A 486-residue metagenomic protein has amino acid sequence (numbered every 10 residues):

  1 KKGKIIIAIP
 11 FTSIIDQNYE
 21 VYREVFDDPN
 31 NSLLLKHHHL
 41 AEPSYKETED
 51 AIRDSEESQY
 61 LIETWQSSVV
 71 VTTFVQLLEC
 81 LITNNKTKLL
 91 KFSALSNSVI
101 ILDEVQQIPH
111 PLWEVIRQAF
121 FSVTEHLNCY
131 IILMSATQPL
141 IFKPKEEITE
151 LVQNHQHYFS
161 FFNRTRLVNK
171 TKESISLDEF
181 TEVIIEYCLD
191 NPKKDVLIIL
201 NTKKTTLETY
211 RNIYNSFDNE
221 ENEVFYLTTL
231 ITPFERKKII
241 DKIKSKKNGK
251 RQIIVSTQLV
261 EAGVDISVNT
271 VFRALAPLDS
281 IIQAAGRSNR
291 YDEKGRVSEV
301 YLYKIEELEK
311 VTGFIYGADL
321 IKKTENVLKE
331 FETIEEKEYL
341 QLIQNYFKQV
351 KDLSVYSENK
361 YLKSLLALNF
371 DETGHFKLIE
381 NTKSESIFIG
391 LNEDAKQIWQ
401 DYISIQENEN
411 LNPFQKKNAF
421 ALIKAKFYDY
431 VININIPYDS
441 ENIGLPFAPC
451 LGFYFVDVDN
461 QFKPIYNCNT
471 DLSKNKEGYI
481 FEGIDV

Functional and structural regions predicted by a protein language model:
K2-F26, H38-A41, K203: Conserved Walker A/P-loop ATP-binding site and its immediately adjacent core in helicase/helicase-like ATPase domains
K4, Q66-V69, S96-V99, H126-I132 (+2 more regions): Loop/turn-to-beta-strand initiation segments
D28-I82: Inter-Walker segment of RecA-like/P-loop motor cores
L35-D50, N201-K204, V224-I240, V255-E261: Conserved helicase motor
V75-L77, K88-S122: SF2 helicase catalytic motif II
C80, I253-V268, Q283-Y291: SF2 helicase motor core recognition
T124, E182-L189, K193, L197-I199 (+6 more regions): C-terminal helicase lobe and adjacent C-terminal extensions/tails of nucleic-acid helicase motors
Y130, M134-C188: Interdomain hinge/linker at the junction between the two RecA-like core domains of SF2 helicases
